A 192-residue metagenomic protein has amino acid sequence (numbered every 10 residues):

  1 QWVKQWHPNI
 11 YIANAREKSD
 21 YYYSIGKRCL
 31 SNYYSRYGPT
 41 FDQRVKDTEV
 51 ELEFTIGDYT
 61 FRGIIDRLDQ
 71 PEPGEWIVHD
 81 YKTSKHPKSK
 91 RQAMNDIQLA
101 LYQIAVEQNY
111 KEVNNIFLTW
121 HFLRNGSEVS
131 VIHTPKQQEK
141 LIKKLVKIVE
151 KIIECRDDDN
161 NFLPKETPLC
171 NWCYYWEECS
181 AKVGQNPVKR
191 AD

Functional and structural regions predicted by a protein language model:
Q1-T48: A non-catalytic, helix-rich entry segment at domain boundaries
W2, V50-L52, W120-R124: A general secondary-structure junction signal
A13-E17, R36-G38, T55, P87-K90 (+1 more regions): Short helix-to-loop capping/linker segments positioned immediately adjacent to catalytic or ligand/cofactor-binding
N14, K18, K90-M94, H133 (+1 more regions): Conserved aromatic-histidine-acidic binding/catalytic patches
Y22, G26, N95-Q98, L141: Hydrophobic (often cysteine-bearing) scaffold residues that line and stabilize catalytic clefts of nucleotide/cofactor
G26, R67, Y102, L118 (+1 more regions): A residue-level signal for conserved active-site and pocket-lining positions in enzyme catalytic cores
D47-V106: Non-catalytic protein-protein interaction segments used by genome-maintenance enzymes to assemble and couple activities
P73, A105-D192: Metal-dependent nuclease catalytic regions and adjoining charged, substrate-binding loops involved in nucleic-acid end
